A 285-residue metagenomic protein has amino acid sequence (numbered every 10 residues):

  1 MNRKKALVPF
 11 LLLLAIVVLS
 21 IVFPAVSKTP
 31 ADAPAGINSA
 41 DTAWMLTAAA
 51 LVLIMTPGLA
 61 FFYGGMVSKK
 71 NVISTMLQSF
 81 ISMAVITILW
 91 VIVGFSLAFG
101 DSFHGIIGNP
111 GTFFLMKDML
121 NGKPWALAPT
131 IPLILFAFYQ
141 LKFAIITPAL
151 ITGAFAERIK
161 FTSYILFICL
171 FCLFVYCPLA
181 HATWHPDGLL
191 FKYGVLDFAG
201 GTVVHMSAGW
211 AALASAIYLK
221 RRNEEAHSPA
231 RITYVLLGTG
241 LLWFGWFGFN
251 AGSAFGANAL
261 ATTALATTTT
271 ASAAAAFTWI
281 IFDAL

Functional and structural regions predicted by a protein language model:
M1-L285: Hydrophobic alpha-helical transmembrane bundles of multi-pass membrane proteins
